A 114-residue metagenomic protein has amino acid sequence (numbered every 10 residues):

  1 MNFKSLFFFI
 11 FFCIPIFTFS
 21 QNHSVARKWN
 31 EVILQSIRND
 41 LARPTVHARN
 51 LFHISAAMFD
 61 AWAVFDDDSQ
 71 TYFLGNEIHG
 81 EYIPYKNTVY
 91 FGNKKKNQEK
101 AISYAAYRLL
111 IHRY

Functional and structural regions predicted by a protein language model:
M1-S24: Bacterial Sec-dependent N-terminal signal peptides
Q21-Y114: Acidic/polar surface patches and capping/hinge elements
